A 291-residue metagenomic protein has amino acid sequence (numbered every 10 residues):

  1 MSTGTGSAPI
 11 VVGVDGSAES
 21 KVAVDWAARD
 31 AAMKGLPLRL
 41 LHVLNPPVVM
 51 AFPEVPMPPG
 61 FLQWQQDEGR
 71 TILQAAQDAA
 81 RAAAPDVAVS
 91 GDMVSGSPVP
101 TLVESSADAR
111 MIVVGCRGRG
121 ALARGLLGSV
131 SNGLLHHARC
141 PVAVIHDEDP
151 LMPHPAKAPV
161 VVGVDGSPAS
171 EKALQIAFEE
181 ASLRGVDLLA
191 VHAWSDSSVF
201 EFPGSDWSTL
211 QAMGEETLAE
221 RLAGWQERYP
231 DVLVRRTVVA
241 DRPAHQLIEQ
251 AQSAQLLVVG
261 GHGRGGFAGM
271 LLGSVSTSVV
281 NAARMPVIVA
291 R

Functional and structural regions predicted by a protein language model:
M1-G6, E19, G60-Q63, D78-I112 (+3 more regions): Structural beta-alpha unit
S2-P59, A158-S208, Q226-R228, L233-V234: Small/aliphatic-rich secondary-structure junction motif
R39-L41, S90-V94, A143, L189-V191 (+2 more regions): General small-molecule cofactor/ligand-binding pocket signal
P58-T71, W207-G214: A short acidic, glycine-rich active-site loop that binds or catalyzes chemistry on phosphate/adenosine moieties
M111-G133, L256-A282: Glycine-rich, Arg-bearing micro-motifs that act as flexible, cationic patches
G115-C116, V142-D147, V289-R291: Short beta-strand elements of ligand-binding domains
S131-P150: Short, structured interface segments
D187-V258, A268-M270: Structured core of small recognition/catalytic domains
